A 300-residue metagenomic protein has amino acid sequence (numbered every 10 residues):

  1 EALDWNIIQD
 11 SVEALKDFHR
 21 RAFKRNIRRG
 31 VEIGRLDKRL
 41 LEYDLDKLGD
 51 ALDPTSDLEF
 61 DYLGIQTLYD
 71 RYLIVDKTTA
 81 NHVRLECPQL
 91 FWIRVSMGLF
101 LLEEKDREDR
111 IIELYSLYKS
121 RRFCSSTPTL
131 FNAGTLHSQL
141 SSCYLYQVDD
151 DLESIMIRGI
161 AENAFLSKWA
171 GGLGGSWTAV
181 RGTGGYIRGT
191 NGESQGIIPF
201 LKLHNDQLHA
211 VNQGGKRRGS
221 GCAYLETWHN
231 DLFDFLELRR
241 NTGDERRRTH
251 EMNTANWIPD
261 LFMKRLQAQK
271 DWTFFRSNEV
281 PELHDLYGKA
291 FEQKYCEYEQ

Functional and structural regions predicted by a protein language model:
E1-Q300: Extended catalytic cores of very large enzyme megasubunits
